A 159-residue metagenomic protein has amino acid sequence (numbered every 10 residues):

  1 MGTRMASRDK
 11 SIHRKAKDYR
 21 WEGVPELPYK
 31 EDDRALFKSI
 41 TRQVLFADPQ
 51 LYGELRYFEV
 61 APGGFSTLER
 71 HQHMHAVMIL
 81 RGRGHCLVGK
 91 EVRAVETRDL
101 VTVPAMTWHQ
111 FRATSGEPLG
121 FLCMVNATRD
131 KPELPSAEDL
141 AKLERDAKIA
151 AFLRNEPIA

Functional and structural regions predicted by a protein language model:
M1-Y52, E138-A159: A short, N-terminal "cap"/entry segment at the start of jelly-roll beta-barrel domains of the cupin/DSBH fold
S39-I40, L55-H71: Conserved short histidine dyad/triad with adjacent acidic residue
F46-D48, S66-H71, R112-T114: Short histidine-centered beta-strand/loop micro-motifs that create catalytic or ligand/metal-coordination sites
P49, E96-T97, A105-P132: Ligand-binding loop in jelly-roll beta-barrel domains
R56, L80-R81, E96-T97: A cytosolic small-molecule/anion-sensing beta-strand core signal
G64, Q72-H73, E91, T107-W108 (+1 more regions): A generic "binding-loop/recognition-motif" signal
H73-H75, I79-G84: Glycine- and acidic-residue-biased ligand/ion/polar-headgroup-sensing regions
A76, K90-M106: Short acidic-glycine-tyrosine-enriched beta hairpin
